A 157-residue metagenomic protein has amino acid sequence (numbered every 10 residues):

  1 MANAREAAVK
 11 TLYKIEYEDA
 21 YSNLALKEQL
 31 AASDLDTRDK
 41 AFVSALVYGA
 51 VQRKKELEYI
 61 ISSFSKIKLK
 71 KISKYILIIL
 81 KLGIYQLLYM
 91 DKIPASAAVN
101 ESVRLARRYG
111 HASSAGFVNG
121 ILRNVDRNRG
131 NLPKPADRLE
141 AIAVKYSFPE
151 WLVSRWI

Functional and structural regions predicted by a protein language model:
M1-I157: Class I Rossmann-like S-adenosyl-L-methionine
